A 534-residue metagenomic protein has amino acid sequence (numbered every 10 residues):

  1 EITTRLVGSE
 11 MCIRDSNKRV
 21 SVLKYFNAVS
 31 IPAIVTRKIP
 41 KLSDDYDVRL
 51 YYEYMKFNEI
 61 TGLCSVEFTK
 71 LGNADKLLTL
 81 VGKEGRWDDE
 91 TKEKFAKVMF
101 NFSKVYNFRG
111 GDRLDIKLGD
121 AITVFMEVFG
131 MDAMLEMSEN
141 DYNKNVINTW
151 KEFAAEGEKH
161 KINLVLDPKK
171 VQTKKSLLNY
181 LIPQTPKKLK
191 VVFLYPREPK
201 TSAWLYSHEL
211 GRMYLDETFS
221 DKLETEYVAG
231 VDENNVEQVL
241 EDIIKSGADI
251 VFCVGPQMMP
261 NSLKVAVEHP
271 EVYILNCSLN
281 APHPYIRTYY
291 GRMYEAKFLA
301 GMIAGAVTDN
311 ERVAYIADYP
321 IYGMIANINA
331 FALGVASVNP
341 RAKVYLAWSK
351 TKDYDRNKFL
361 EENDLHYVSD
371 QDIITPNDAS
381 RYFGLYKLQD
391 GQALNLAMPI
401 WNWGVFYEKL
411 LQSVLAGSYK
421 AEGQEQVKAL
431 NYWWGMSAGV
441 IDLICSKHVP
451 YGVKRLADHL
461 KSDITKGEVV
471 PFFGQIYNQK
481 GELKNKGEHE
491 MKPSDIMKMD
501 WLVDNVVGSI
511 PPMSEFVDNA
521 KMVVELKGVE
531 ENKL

Functional and structural regions predicted by a protein language model:
I2-G8: Single conserved hydrophobic/aromatic residue that forms the stacking wall/gate of nucleotide- or nucleobase-binding
V29, V35-L178: Surface-exposed, charge/polar-rich loops and edge strands
K190-L210, L215, F219, V228-E233 (+1 more regions): Extracytoplasmic "Venus flytrap"
R212, L299-A342, A429-H448: An alpha-beta-alpha
A248-P256, L275-C277, D364-I374, A393-W401 (+1 more regions): Periplasmic-binding protein-like
V267-Y290: Flexible loop/hinge segments that line or gate small-molecule binding clefts
Y289-E311, I400-A421: Hydrophobic alpha-helical segments within soluble ligand-binding/sensing domains
G417-E422, Q426-L534: Segments of small-molecule ligand-sensing domains
